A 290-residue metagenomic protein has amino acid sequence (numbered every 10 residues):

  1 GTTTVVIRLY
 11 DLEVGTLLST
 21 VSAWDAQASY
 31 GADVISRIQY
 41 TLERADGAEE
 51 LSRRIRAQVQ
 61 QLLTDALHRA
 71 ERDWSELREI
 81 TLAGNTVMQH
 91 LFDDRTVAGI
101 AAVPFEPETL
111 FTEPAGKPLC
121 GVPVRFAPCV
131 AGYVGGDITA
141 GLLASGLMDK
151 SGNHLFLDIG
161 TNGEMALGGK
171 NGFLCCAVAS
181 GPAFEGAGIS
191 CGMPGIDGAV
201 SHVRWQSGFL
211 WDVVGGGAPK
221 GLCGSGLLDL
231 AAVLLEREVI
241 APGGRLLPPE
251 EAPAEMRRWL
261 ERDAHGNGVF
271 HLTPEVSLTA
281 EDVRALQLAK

Functional and structural regions predicted by a protein language model:
G1-Q27, N153-N171: Gly/Thr-rich phosphate-binding beta-strand-loop-beta motif of the actin/hexokinase/Hsp70
E13, G31, T64-H68: Phosphate-binding active sites in nucleotide-utilizing proteins
A28-V34, L91-F92: Short acidic/His/Gly/Ser-rich catalytic and metal-binding motifs that mark active-site loops of diverse hydrolases
R37-T64, L77, Q89-D158, E164-K290: Helical "lid/coupling" subdomains associated with nucleotide-phosphate turnover
H68-R72, L147: Secondary-structure boundary motif
R72-R78: Membrane-interfacial loop-to-helix junctions in multi-pass inner-membrane proteins
A83-V87: Core structural elements
